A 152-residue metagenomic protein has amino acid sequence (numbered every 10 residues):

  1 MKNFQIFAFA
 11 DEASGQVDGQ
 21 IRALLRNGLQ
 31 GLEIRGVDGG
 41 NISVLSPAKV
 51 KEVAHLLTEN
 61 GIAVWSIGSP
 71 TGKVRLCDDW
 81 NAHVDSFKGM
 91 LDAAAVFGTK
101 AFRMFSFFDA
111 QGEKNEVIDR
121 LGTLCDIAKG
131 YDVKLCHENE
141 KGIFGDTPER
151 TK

Functional and structural regions predicted by a protein language model:
M1, R22-A23, G31, A54: N-terminal carbohydrate-binding accessory modules
N3-F7, G31-E33, G61-G68, T99-R103 (+1 more regions): Structural preference for beta-strand elements that scaffold enzyme active sites
F9-A13, R35-D38, I67-G72, F107-D109 (+1 more regions): Active-site beta-loop-alpha junctions enriched in small/polar residues
S14-G19, G40: Short N-terminal binding/cap micro-motifs at the start of the first secondary-structure element
D18-R22, R26, L56-N60, R75-K152: Active-site acidic/histidine proton-transfer and metal-coordination neighborhood in alpha/beta enzyme cores
E33-T58, S106-G112: Glycine-rich, proline-tolerant flexible connector loops at the mouths of alpha/beta enzymes
G40-S43, K73-C77: Short active-site-adjacent helix-start/loop capping segments
